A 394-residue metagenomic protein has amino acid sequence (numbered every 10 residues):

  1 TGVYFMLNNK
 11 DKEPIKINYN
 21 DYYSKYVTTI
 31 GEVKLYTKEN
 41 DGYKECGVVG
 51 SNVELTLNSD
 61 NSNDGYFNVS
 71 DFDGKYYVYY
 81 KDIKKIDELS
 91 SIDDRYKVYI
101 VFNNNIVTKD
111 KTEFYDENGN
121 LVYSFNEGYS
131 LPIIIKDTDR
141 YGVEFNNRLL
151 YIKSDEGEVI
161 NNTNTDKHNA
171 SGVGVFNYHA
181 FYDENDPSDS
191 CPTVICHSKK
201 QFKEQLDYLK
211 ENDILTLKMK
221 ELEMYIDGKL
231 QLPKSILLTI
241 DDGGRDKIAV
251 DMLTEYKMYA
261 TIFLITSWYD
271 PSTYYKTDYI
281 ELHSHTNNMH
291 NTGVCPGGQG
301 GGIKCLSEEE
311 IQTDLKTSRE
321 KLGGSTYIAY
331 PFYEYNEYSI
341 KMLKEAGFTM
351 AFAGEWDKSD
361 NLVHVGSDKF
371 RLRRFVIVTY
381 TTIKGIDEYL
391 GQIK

Functional and structural regions predicted by a protein language model:
T1-Y4: Hydrophobic membrane-insertion alpha-helices, especially the h-region of bacterial N-terminal signal peptides
K12-Y23, T56, S70-V101, E144-N169: Boundary regions of SH3-family modules and the immediately adjacent low-complexity/disordered segments in eukaryotic
K12-Y66, K97, F102-D139, E184: Beta-loop motif signature
N61-S62, I100, N126, I135 (+8 more regions): Extracellular/periplasmic catalytic domains that process cell-envelope and extracellular macromolecules
S154-K234, R374, T381, G385-K394: N-terminal pre-catalytic segment of deacetylase/amide-hydrolase enzymes
S171-C196, L232-I236, G244-S339, D368-L372 (+1 more regions): Metal-dependent polysaccharide deacetylase catalytic core of the NodB/CE4 family, i.e., the active-site-bearing domain
R245-A249, F263, F348-K358: Acidic, His- and aromatic-enriched active-site or binding-groove loops in soluble protein domains that engage sugars
E355-D387: A cross-kingdom marker for long, charged
